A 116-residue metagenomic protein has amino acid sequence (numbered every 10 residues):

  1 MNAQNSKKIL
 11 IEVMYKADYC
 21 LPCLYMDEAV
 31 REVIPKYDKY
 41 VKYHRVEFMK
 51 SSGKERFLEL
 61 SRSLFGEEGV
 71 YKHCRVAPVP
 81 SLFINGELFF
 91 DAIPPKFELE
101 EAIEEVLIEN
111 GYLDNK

Functional and structural regions predicted by a protein language model:
N2-V46: Local sequence-structure signature of Cys/Sec-based thiol-disulfide redox active-site neighborhoods
D18-L21, S51, F89: Short acidic, S/G/P-rich loop/turn micro-motifs used as interaction or catalytic elements
C23-D27, F57, I93-K96: Conserved strand-to-helix beginnings and helix N-cap segments that scaffold or border functional pockets
A29-K36, S52, H73-V76: Cysteine-centric redox/oxidoreductase cores and disulfide-bonded domains
K39-L60: Thiol-based oxidoreductase modules, predominantly thioredoxin-like and allied folds used for disulfide exchange
E59-V76: Glycine-rich, highly charged phosphate/nucleotide-binding loops
H73, A77-N115: Non-catalytic, surface beta->alpha helical segment in thiol-disulfide oxidoreductase systems
